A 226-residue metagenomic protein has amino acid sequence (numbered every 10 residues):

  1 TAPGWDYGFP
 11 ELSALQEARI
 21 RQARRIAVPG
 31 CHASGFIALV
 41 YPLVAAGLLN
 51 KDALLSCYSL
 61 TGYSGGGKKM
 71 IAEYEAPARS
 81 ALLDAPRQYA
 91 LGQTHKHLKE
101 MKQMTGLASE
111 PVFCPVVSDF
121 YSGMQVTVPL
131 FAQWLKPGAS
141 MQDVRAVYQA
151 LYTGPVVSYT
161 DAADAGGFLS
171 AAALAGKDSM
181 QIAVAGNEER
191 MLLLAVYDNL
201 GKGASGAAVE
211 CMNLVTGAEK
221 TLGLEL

Functional and structural regions predicted by a protein language model:
T1-Y89, A185-N187: N-terminal Rossmann-like NAD(P) cofactor-binding subdomain of oxidoreductases, focused on the glycine-rich
G8, G30, G62-G67, G123 (+3 more regions): Glycine-centered flexibility sites
I20, A171-L226: C-terminal helical cap and adjacent loop that interface with cofactors, partners, or active-site loops
S34-G35, A139, G203: Residues that form or flank phosphate/diphosphate-binding pockets in enzymes that use nucleotide phosphates
I37-V44, L98-K102, R145, Q149 (+2 more regions): Predominant activation on well-ordered alpha-helical scaffold segments within soluble catalytic domains
L48-L49, L107, A218: Helix N-cap/coil-helix junction residues
A53-L54, Y58-S59, Y63-L193: C-terminal substrate-binding/catalytic lobe of Rossmann-fold NAD(P)-dependent oxidoreductases
